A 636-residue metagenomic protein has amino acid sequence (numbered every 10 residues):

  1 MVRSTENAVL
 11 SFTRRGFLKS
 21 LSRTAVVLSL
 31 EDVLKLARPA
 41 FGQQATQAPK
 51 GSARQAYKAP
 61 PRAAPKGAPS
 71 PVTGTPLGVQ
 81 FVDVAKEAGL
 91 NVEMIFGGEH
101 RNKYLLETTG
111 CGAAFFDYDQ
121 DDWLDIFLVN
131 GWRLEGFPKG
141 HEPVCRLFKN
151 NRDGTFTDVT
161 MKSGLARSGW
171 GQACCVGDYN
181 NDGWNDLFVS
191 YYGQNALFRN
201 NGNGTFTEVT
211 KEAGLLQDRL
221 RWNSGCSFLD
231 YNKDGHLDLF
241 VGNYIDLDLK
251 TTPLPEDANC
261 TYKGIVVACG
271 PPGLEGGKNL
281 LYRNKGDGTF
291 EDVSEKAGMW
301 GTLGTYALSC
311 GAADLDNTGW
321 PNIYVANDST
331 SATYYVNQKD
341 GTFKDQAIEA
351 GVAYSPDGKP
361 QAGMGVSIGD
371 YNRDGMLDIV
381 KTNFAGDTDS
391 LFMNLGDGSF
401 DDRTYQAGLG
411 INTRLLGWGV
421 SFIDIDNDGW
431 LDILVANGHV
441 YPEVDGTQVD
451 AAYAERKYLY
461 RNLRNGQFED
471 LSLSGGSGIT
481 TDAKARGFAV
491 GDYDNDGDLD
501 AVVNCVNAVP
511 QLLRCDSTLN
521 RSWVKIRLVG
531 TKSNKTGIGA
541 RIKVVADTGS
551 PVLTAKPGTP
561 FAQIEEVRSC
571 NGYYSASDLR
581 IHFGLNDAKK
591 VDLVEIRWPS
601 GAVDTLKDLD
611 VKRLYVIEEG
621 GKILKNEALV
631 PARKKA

Functional and structural regions predicted by a protein language model:
M1-F41: N-terminal secretory signal peptides
S11-T13, D32-K86: C-terminal segment of N-terminal export signals and the immediately downstream linker at the start of the mature
R14-V26, F156, F206, F290 (+3 more regions): N-terminal export leaders
G67, V79-Q80, A88, G98 (+2 more regions): Gly/Ser/Thr/Pro-enriched helix-cap/hinge segments flanking short amphipathic alpha-helices
Q80-M94, G98-H100, L105, T157-G169 (+9 more regions): Short loop/turn motifs that recur once per blade in beta-propeller domains
G110-Q120, K149, G171-N181, R199 (+6 more regions): Beta-propeller blade termini
I126-N130, D186-Y191, L239-N243, N322-A326 (+4 more regions): Hydrophobic beta-strand segments that make up the repeating blades of beta-propeller and related beta-repeat
N130-G140, I245-G273, A436-A452: Short, conserved, GDST-rich strand-edge loop motifs in beta-rich repeat architectures
